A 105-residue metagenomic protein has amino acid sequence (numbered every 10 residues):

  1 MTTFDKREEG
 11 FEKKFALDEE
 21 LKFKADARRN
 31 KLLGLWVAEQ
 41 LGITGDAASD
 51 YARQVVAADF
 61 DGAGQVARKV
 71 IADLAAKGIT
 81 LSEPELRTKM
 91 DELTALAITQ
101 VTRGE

Functional and structural regions predicted by a protein language model:
M1-E105: A charge-rich, low-complexity, intrinsically flexible signal that marks solvent-exposed coils, linkers, repeats
